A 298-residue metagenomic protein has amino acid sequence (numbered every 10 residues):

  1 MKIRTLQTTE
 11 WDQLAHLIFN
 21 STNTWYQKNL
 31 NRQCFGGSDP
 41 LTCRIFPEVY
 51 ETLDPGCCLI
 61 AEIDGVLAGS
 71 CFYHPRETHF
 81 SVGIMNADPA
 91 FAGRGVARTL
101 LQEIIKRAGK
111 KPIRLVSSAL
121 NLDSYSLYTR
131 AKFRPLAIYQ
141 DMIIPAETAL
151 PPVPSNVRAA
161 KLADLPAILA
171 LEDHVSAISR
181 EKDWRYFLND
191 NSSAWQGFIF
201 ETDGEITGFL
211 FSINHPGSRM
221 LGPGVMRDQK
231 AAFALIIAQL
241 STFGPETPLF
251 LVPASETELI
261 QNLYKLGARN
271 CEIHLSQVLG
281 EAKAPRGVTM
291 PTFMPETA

Functional and structural regions predicted by a protein language model:
K2-H16, S155-A167: A short beta-loop-alpha structural element at the N-terminal edge of CoA-dependent acyl/N-acetyltransferase catalytic
H16-C58, E62-S70, H174-G197: Active-site rim helix/loop that mediates acceptor-substrate recognition in acyltransferases
C58-I60, V66-H74, S81-N86, I199 (+2 more regions): Conserved beta-strand in the GNAT
I60-E62, G83-A92, G222-A231: A short, internal acetyl-CoA/4′-phosphopantetheine-binding micro-motif in the GNAT/acyltransferase core
V82-G83, R107-L120, G244-A254, H274: Conserved GNAT acetyl-CoA-binding A-motif
A87, G93-K106, S126, R130 (+1 more regions): Conserved acetyl-CoA-binding loop-helix of GNAT-fold acetyltransferases
R114-S117, R134-E147, N270-A282: Conserved catalytic-core motifs of GNAT/GCN5-like acyltransferases
R130-M220, K230: Amide-forming acyltransferase catalytic core, primarily the GNAT-like/NAT-type and related acyltransferase folds
